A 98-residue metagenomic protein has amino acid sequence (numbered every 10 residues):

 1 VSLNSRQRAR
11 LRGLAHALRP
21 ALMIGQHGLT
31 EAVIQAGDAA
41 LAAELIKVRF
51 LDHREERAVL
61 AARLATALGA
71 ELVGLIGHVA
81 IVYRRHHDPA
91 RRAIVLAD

Functional and structural regions predicted by a protein language model:
V1-D98: Positively charged, polar, low-complexity stretches
